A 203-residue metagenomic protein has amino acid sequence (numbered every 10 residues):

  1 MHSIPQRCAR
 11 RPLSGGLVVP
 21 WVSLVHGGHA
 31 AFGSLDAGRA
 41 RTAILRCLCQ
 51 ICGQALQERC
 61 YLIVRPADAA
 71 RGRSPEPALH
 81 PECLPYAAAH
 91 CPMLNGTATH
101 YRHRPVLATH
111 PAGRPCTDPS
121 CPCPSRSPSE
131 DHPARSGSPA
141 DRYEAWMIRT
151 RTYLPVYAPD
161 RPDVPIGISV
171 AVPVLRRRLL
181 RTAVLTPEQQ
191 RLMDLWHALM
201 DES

Functional and structural regions predicted by a protein language model:
L24-G38, Y61-P66: Short Cys/His-rich Zn2+-coordinating modules
T42-L48, R73-E76: Short metal-coordination and nucleic-acid-contact micro-motifs, chiefly zinc-binding Cys/His arrays
C49-G53, H80: Short cysteine-rich clusters marking metal-coordination/redox-active sites
C52-A55, Y86: Cys/His-rich metal-chelating microdomains
L56-R59, A89: Short, non-ligating residues that shape and space the ligands of small metal-coordination modules and catalytic
R65-P77: Short linker/helix segments within small regulatory modules
P77-T99: Short metal-binding segments enriched for Cys and/or His
P92-S203: Intrinsically disordered, low-complexity, charge-dense segments enriched in Lys/Arg and Glu/Asp interspersed
